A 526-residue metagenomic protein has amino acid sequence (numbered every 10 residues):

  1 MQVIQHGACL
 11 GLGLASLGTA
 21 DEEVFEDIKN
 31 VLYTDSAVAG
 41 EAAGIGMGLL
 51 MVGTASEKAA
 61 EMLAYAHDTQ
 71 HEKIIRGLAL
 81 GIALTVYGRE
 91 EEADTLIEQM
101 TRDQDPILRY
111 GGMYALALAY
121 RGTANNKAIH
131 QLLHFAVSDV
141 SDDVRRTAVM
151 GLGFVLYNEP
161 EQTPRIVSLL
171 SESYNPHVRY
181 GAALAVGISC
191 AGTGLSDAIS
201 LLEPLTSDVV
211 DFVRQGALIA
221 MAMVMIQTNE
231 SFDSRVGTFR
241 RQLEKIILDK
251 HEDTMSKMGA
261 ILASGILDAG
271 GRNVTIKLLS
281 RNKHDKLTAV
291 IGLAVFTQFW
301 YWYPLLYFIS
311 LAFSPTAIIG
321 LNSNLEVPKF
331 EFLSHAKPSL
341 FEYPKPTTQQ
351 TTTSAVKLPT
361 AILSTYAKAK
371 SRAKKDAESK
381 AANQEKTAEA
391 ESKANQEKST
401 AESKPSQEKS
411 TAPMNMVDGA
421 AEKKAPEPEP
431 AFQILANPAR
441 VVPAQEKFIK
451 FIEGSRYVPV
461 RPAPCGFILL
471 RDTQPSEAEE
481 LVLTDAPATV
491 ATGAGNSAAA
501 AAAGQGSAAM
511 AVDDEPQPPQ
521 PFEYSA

Functional and structural regions predicted by a protein language model:
M1-A526: Long internal repeat-built scaffold domains in very large eukaryotic proteins
